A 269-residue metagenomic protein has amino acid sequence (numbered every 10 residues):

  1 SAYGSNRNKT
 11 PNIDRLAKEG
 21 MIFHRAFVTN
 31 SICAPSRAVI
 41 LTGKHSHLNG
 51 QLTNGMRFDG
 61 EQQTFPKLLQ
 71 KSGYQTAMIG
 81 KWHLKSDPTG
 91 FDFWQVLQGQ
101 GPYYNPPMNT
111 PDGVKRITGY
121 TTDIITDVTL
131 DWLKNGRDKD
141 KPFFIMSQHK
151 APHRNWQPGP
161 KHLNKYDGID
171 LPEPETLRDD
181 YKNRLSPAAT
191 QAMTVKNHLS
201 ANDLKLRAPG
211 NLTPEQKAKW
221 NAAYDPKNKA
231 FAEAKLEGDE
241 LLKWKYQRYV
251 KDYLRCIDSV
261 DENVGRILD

Functional and structural regions predicted by a protein language model:
S1-D269: Formylglycine-dependent sulfatase
